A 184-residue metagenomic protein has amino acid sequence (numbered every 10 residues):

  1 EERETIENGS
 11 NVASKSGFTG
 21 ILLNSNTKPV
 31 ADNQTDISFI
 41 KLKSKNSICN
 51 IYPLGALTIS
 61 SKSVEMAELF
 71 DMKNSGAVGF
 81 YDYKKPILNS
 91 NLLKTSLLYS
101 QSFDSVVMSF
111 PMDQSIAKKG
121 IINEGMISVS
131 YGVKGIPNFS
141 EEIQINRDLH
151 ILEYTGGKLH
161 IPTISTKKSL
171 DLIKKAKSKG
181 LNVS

Functional and structural regions predicted by a protein language model:
E1-E4, S25, C49-E65, K84 (+1 more regions): Active-site mouth loops of central-metabolism enzymes
E1-K45: Metal-associated gating/positioning segment near the N- to mid-region
T5, D32-D36, V64-E65, L92-L93 (+1 more regions): Residues at alpha-helix caps and immediate loop-helix transition turns in enzyme cores, especially N- and C-cap
S16, C49, S75: Structured loop/turn residues at beta-strand edges in well-structured enzyme cores
G20-N24, L54, M108-P111, I161: Short beta-strand segments at enzyme active-site cores
K28-D32, S60-S61, K85-L88, S165: Glycine-/small-residue-rich active-site loops that bind phosphorylated ligands and cofactors
Q34-L54, L98-M112: Alpha-helix-loop-beta-strand connector modules within alpha/beta enzyme cores
M66-S184: Histidine/acidic residue-rich metal-binding segments in metalloenzymes
